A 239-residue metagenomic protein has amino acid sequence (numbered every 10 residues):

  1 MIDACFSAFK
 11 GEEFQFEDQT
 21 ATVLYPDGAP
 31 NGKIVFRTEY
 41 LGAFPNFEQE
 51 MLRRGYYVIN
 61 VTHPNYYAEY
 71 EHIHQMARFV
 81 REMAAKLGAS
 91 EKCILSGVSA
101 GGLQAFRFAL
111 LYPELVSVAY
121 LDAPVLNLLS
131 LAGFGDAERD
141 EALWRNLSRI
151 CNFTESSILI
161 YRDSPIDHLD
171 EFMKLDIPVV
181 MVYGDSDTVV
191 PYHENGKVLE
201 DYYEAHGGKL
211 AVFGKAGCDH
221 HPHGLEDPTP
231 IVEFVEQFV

Functional and structural regions predicted by a protein language model:
M1-P30: N-terminal cap/lid segment of alpha/beta-hydrolase-fold proteins
N31-Y40: Short beta-strand element of the alpha/beta-hydrolase
Y67-G88: Alpha/beta-hydrolase active-site loop
L87-S99: Alpha/beta-hydrolase fold nucleophile elbow
G97-R107: Glycine-rich nucleophile elbow surrounding the catalytic serine of serine-hydrolase chemistry
R107-S156: Hydrolase active-site cap/lid region
D140-N195, D201-E204: The feature captures the conserved acid-bearing segment of alpha/beta-hydrolase catalytic domains
V189, H193-V239: C-terminal catalytic histidine-bearing segment of alpha/beta-hydrolase fold enzymes
